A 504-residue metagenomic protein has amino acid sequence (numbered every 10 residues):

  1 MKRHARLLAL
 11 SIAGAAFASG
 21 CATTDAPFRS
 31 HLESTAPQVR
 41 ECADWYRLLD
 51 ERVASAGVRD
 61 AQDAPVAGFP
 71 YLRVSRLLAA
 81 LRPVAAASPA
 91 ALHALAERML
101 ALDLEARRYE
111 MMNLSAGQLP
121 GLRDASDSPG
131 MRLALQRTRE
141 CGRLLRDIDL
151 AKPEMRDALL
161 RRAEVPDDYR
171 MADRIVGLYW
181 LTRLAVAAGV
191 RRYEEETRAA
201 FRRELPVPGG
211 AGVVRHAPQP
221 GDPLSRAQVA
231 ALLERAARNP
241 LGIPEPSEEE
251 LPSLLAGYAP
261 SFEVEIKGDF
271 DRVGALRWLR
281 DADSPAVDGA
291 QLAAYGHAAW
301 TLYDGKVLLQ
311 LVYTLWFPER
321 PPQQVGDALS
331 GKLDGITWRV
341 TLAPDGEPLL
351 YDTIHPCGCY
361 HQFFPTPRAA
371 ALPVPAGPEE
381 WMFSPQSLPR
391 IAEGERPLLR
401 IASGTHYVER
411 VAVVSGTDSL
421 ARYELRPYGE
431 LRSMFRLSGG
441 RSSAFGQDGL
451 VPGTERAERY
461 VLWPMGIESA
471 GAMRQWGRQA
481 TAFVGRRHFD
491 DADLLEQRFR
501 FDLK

Functional and structural regions predicted by a protein language model:
M1-L8: Bacterial N-terminal signal peptides that target proteins for export
A18-G20: C-terminal motif of bacterial Sec signal peptides marking the signal peptidase cleavage site
D25-Q228, K332-D334, D345-K504: Domain-length functional cores that host ligand/cofactor binding and catalytic or interaction surfaces in mature
V213-D288: Charged, compositionally biased non-catalytic regions
R272-Y351: Short N-terminal edge-element motif at the start of the domain
